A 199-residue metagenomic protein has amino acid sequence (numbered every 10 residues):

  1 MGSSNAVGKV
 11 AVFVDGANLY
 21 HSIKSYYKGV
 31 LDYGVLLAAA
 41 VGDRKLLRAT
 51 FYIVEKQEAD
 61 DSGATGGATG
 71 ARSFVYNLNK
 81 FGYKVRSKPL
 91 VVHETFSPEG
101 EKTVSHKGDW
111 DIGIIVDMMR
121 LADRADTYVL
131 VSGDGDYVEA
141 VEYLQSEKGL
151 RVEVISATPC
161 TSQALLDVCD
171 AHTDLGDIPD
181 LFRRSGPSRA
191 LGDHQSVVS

Functional and structural regions predicted by a protein language model:
M1-S199: Terminal and domain-boundary accessory regions
